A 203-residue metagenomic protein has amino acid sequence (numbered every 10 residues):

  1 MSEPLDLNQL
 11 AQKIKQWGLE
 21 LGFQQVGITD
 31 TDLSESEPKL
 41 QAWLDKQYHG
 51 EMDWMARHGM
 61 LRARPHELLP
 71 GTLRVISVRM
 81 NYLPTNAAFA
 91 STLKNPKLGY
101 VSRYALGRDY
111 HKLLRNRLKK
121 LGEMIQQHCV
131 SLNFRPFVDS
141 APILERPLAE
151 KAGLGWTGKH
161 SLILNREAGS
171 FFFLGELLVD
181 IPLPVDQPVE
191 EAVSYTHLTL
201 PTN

Functional and structural regions predicted by a protein language model:
M1-A192: Auxiliary alpha/beta "docking" domains used to position bulky ligands
T196-T202: Conserved small/polar residues in nucleotide/adenosyl-binding loops
